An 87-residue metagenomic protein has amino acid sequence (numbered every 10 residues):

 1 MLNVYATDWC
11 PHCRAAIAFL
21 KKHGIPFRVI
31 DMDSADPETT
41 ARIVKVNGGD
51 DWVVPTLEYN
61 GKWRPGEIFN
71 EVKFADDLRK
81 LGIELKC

Functional and structural regions predicted by a protein language model:
M1-I30: Local sequence-structure signature of Cys/Sec-based thiol-disulfide redox active-site neighborhoods
P11, A35, R64: Glycine-/small-residue-rich active-site loops that bind phosphorylated ligands and cofactors
I30-M32, G66: Conserved beta-strand termini and adjacent loop/short-helix elements that scaffold enzyme active sites in alpha/beta
M32-D51, L78-L85: Thioredoxin-like thiol-disulfide oxidoreductase module
E58-C87: Non-catalytic, surface beta->alpha helical segment in thiol-disulfide oxidoreductase systems
